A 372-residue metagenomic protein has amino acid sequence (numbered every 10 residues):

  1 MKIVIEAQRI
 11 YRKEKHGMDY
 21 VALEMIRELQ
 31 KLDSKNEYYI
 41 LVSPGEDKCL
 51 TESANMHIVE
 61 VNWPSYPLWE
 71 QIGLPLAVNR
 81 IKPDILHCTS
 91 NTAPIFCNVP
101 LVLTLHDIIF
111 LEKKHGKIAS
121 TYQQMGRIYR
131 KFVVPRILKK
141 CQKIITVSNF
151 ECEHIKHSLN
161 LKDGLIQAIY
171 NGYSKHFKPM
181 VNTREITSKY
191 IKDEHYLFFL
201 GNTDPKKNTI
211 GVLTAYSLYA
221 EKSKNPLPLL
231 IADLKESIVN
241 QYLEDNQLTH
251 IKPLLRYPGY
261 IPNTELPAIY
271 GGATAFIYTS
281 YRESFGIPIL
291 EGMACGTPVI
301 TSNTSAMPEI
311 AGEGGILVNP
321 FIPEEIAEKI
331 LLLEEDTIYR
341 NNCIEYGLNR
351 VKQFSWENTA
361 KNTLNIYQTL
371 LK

Functional and structural regions predicted by a protein language model:
M1-K372: Carbohydrate transferase catalytic cores enriched for Leloir-type hexosyltransferases
